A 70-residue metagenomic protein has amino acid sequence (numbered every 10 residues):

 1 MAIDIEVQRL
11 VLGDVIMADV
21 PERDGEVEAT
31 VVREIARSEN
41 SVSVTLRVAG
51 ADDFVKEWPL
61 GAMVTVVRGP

Functional and structural regions predicted by a protein language model:
M1-L12: Mixed-charge, Lys/Arg-rich low-complexity intrinsically disordered regions
G13-V15, V42: Short, hydrophobic/aromatic-rich segments at coil-to-beta transitions
G25-A36: Short beta-strand-centered aromatic/proline hotspots
S38-R47: Short, solvent-exposed secondary-structure boundary/capping segments
V48-P70: Intrinsically disordered, low-complexity, charged/polar segments
